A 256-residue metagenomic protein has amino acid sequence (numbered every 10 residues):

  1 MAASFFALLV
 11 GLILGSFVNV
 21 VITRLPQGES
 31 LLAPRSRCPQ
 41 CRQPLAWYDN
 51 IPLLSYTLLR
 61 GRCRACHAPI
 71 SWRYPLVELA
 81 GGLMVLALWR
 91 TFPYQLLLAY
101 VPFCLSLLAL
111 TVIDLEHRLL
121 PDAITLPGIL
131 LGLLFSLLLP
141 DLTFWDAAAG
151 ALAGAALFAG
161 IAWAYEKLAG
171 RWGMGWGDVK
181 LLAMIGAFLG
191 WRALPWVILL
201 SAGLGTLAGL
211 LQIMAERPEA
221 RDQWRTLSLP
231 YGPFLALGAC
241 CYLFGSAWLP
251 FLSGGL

Functional and structural regions predicted by a protein language model:
M1-I13, V85-W89, L133-P140, A236-L256: Hydrophobic alpha-helical transmembrane segments
M1-P26, D122: Long, highly hydrophobic alpha-helical transmembrane signal-anchor segments
A7, L97-L98, P102-G209, P250-L256: Functional transmembrane core segments of multi-pass inner-membrane proteins
L12, S16, V20, L86 (+5 more regions): Transmembrane alpha-helical segments of multi-pass membrane transport proteins and ion-pumping complexes
V18-R73: Membrane-proximal soluble regions of multi-pass membrane proteins
I70-V77, D122: Select subsegments of transmembrane alpha-helices in polytopic membrane proteins, especially boundary-proximal
A87-A99: Transmembrane helix-loop-helix
G175-G177, L210-A239: Interfacial loop-to-transmembrane junctions
